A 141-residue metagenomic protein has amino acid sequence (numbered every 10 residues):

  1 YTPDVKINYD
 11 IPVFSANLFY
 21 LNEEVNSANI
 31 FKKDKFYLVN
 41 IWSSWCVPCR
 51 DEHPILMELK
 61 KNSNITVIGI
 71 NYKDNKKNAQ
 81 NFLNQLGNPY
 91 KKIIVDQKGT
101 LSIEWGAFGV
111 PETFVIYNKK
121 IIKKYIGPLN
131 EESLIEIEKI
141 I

Functional and structural regions predicted by a protein language model:
Y1-L18, E138-I141: N-terminal targeting signals for export/organelle localization
V13-Y37: A short beta-strand-turn-helix
K35-Y37, I41-W45, G109: Short pre-active-site segment immediately N-terminal to redox-active cysteine/selenocysteine motifs in thiol-based
L38-V39, V67, T113: Hydrophobic beta-strand anchors of alpha/beta hydrolase catalytic cores
I41-E58: Conserved redox-active cysteine motifs that mediate thiol-disulfide chemistry, especially di-cysteine Cys-X(1-2)-Cys
V47, D74-N78, T100, L129-E132: Short alpha-helical
K61-N62, T66-K98, V110: Conserved segment of the thioredoxin-like fold in thiol-based oxidoreductases
N84-P89, D96-I141: Thiol/disulfide oxidoreductase modules built on the thioredoxin-like
